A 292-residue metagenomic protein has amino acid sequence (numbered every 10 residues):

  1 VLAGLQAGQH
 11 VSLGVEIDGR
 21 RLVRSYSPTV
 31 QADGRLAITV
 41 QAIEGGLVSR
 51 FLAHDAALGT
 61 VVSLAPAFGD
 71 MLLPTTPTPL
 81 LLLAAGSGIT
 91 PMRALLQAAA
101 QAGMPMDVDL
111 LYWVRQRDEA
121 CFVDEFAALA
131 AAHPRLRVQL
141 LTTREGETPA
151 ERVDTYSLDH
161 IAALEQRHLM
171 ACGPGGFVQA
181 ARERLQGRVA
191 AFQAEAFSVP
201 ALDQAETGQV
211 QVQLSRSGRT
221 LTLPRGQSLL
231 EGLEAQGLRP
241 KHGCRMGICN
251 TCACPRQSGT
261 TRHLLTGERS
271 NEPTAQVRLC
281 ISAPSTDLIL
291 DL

Functional and structural regions predicted by a protein language model:
V1-V61, A65, P79, V114-Q116 (+2 more regions): Ferredoxin-reductase
G8, G88, P174: Short, conserved phosphate/pyrophosphate- and ester-handling motifs at nucleotide-, phospho-/glycolipid
P28, I89-G103: Histidine-anchored nucleotide/phosphate-binding helix
A37, S63, L81, D107-L111 (+3 more regions): A structural signal for isolated positions on well-ordered beta-strands in alpha/beta enzyme cores
A65-P77: A short, basic/flexible loop-to-alpha-helix module at the beginning of a structural domain
P74-P79, L164-Q166: Short helix-loop-beta connector
L80-T90: Short, glycine-rich nucleotide/cofactor-binding loops
Q116-L292: Reductase modules of NAD(P)H-dependent flavoproteins
